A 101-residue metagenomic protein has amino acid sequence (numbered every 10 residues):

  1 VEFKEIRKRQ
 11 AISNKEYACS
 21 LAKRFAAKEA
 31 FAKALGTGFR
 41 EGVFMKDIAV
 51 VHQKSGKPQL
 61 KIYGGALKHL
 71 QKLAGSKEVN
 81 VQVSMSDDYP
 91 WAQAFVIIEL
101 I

Functional and structural regions predicted by a protein language model:
V1-I101: Core catalytic alpha/beta fold that binds nucleotide/phospho-ligands
